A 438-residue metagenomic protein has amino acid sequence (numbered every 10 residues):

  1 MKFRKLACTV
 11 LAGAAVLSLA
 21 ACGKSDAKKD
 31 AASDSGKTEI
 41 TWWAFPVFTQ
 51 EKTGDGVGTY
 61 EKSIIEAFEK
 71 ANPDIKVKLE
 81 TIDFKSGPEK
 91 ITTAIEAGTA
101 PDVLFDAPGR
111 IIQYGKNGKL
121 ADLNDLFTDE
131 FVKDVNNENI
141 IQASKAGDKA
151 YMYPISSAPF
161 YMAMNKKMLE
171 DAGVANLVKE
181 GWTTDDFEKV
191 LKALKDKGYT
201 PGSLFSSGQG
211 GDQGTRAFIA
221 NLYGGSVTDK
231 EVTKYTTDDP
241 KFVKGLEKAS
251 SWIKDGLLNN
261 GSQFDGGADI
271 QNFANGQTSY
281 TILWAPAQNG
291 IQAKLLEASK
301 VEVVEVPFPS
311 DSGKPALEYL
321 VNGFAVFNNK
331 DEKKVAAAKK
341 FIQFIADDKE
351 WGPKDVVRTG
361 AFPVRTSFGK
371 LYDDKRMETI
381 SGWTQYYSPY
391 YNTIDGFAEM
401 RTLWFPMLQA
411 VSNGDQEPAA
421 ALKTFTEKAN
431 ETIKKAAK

Functional and structural regions predicted by a protein language model:
R4-A14, G23-Q113, N176, S312 (+4 more regions): Conserved N-terminal structural module of periplasmic/extracytoplasmic solute-binding proteins
F45-P46, D106-R110, A158, G266 (+2 more regions): Beta->alpha turn/N-cap motifs
K70, D74, T128-F131, S144-G211 (+5 more regions): Helix-loop-helix "hinge/cap" segment bordering the ligand-binding cleft or interdomain interface
K70-A71, A172, D255, A293-R358: Extracytoplasmic/periplasmic substrate-recognition and gating elements
K70-N136, M152, D171-A172, I270-Y280 (+3 more regions): Extracytoplasmic "Venus flytrap"/periplasmic binding protein-like
D83, P108-Y161, D186, V190 (+4 more regions): Hinge/lid segment of periplasmic solute-binding proteins
D238-E297, A325, A337-F344, E350-P353: Ligand-binding pocket segment of bilobal, Venus flytrap-like solute-binding proteins
V303-V306, K354-T402, P406, A410 (+1 more regions): Long, aromatic- and glycine/proline-rich binding clefts that accommodate carbohydrate-like moieties
